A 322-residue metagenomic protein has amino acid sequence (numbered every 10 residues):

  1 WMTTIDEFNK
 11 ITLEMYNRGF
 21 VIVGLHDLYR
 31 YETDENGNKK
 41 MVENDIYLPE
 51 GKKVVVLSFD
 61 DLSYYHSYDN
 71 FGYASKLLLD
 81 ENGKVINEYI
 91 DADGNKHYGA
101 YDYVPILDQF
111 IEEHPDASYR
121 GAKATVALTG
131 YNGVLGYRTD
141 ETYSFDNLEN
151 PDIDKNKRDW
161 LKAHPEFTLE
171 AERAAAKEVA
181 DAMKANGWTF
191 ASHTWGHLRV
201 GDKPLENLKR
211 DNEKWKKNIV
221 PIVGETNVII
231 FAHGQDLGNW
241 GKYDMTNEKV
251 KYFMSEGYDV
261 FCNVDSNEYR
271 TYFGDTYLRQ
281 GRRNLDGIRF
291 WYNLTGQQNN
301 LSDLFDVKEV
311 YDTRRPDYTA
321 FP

Functional and structural regions predicted by a protein language model:
W1-L25, K40-L57, Y68-D69, A185 (+1 more regions): C-terminal active-site subregion of NodB/CE4 polysaccharide deacetylases
E35-M41, L48-V55, L62-G238, N267: Metal-dependent polysaccharide deacetylase catalytic core of the NodB/CE4 family, i.e., the active-site-bearing domain
